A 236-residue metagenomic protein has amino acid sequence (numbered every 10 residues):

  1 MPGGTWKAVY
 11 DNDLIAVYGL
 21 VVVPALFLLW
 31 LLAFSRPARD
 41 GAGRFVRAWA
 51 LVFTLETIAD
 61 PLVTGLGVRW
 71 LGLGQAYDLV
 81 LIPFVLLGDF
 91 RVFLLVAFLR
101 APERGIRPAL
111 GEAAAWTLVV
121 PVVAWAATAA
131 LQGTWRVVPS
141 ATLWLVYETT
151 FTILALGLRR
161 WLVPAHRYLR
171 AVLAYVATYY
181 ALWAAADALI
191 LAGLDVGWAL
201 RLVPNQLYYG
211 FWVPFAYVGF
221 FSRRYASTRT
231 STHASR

Functional and structural regions predicted by a protein language model:
M1-L29: Hydrophobic transmembrane alpha-helical segments in integral membrane proteins
M1-V9, L66-Y77, A130-V137, L191-A199: Membrane-interface interhelical loops and short amphipathic "cap" helices that link adjacent transmembrane segments
V17-L28, R44-A50, Y168, Y225-S231 (+1 more regions): Hydrophobic/aromatic interaction determinants used to assemble and anchor large protein complexes
L26-R36, T64-V119, V123-L131, L158-R159 (+1 more regions): Internal transmembrane alpha-helix with an interfacial aromatic "cap," most often the third helix
P37-F53, R104-A114, A165-Y175: Membrane-interfacial loop-to-transmembrane alpha-helix junctions, especially the N-terminal start
F45-V68, A115-A124, V176-D187: Hydrophobic alpha-helical transmembrane segments of multi-pass membrane proteins
T128-L156, R201: Extracellular-loop-to-transmembrane junctions of the mid-late helices
F151-R236: C-terminal transmembrane-bundle signature of multipass membrane proteins, characterized by strong activation on
